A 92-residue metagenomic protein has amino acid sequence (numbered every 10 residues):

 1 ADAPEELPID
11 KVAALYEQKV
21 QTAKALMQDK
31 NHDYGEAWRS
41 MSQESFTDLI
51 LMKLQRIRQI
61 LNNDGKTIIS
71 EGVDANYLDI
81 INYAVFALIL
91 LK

Functional and structural regions predicted by a protein language model:
A1-K92: Intrinsically disordered, low-complexity regulatory regions that flank transcription factor DNA-binding cores
